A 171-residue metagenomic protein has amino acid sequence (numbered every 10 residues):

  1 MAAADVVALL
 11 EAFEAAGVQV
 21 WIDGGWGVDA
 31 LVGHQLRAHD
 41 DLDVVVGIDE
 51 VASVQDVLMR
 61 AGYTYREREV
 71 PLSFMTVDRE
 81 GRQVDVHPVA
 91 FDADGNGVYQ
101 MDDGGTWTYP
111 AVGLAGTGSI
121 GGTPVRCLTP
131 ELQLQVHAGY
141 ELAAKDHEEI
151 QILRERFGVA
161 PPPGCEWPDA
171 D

Functional and structural regions predicted by a protein language model:
M1-D171: Compositionally biased terminal segments of proteins
